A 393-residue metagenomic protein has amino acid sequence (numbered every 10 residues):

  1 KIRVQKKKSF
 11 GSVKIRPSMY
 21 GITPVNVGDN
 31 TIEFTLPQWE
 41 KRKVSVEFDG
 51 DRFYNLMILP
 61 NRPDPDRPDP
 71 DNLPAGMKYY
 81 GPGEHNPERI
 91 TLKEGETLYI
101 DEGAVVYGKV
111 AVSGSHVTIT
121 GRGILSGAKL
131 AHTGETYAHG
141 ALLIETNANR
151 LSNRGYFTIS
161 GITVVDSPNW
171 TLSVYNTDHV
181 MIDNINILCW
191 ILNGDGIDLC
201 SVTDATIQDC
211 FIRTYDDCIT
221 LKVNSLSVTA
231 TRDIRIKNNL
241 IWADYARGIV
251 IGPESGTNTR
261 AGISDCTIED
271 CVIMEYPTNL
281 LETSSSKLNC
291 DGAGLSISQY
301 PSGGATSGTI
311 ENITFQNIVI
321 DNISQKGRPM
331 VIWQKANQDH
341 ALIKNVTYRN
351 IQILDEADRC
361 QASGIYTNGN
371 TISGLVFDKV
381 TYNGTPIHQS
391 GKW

Functional and structural regions predicted by a protein language model:
K1-E94, V105-A138, I144-L151, V376-W393: Extracellular "leader-to-stem" segments immediately downstream of a signal peptide or signal-anchor in secreted/lumenal
I32-L36, H85-T97, V105-T120, G127-F157 (+7 more regions): Extracellular beta-strand-rich solenoid/capping regions of secreted or surface-exposed proteins that bind or remodel
G81-P82, N186, I297, P329-I332: Generic short beta-strand segments
P87-R89, Y107-V110, A128-G134, S167-V174 (+10 more regions): Short glycine/acidic-rich loop motifs that flank beta-strands on beta-rich extracellular proteins
G95-T97, S115-S126, G155-D166, D178-C189 (+8 more regions): Right-handed parallel beta-helix
S225-V228, G256-N258, G303-G304: Short, small-residue-enriched loops and turns at beta-alpha junctions that line or gate enzyme active sites
A336, T347-Q352, G364-T371, V376-W393: Extracellular cell-wall/glycan-interacting regions and their flexible linkers
